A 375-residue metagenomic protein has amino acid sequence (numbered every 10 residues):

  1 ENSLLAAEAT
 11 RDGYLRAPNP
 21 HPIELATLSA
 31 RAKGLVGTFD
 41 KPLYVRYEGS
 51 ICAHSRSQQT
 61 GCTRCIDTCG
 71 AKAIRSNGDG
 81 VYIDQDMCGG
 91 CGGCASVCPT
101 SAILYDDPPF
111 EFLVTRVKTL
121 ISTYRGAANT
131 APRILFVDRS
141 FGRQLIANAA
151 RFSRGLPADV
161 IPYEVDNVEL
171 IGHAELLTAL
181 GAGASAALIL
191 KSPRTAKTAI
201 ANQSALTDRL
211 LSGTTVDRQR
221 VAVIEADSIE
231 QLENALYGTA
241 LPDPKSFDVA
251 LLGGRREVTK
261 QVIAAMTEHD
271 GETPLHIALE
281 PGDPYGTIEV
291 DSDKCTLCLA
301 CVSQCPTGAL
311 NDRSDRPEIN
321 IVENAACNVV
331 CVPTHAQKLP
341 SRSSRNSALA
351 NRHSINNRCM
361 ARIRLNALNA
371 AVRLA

Functional and structural regions predicted by a protein language model:
E1-T68, K72, A131-L145, Y163 (+5 more regions): Ferredoxin-type iron-sulfur electron-transfer modules and their immediate structural context
I23-K33, S50, H54, G93-L190 (+1 more regions): Flanking helices and flexible, charged tails adjoining ferredoxin-like Fe-S electron-transfer domains in multi-subunit
I66, Q85, G92-A95, L176-L180 (+5 more regions): Short, well-ordered alpha-helical packing segments
T68-S101, Q304-T307, R316-P317, E323-A326: Basic (Lys/Arg-enriched) interaction patch that binds polyanionic ligands
N77-K118, L188, T195, N202-S204 (+2 more regions): Terminal amphipathic helices with adjacent charged low-complexity linkers/tails
A150, S204-T215: Conserved hydrophobic residues forming the short capping helix/wall of the S-adenosyl-L-methionine
L170, R194-K197: Short gly/pro/ser/thr-enriched loop/turn and capping motifs at secondary-structure boundaries
